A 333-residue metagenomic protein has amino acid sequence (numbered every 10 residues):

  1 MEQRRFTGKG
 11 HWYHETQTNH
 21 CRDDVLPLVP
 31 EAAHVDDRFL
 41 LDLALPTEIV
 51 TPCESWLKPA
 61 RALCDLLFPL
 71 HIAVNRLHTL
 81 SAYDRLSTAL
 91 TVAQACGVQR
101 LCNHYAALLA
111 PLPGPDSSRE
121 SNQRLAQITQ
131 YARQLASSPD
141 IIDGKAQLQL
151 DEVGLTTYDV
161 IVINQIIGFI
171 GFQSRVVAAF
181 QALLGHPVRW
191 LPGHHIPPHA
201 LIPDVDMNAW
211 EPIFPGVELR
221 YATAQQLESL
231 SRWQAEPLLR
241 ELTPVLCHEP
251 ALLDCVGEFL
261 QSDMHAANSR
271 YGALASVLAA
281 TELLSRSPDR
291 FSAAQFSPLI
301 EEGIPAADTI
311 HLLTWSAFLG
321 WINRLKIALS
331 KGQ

Functional and structural regions predicted by a protein language model:
M1-Q333: Hydrophobic alpha-helical segments
